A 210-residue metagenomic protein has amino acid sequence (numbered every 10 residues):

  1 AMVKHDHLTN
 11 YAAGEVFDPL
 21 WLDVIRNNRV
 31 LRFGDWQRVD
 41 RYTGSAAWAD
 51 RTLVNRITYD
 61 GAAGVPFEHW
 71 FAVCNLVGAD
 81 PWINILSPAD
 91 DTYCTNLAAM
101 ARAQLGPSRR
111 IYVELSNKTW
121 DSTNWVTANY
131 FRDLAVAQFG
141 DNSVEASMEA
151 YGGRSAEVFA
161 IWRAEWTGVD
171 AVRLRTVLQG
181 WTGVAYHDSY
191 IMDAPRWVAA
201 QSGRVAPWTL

Functional and structural regions predicted by a protein language model:
A1-N27: Extended acidic/polar, glycine-enriched regions that form or flank non-catalytic beta-rich accessory modules
F17-P19, I111, G140-L210: Noncatalytic carbohydrate-binding groove/subsite architecture in carbohydrate-active enzymes
L20-N28, V73-L76, A98-S108, V169 (+1 more regions): Acidic (Asp/Glu)-rich catalytic clusters
W36-D40, S87-D90, N117-S122, W181-A185: Solvent-exposed loop/turn segments at secondary-structure junctions within structured extracellular/periplasmic domains
D40-F67, T123-N142: Aromatic- and acidic-residue-enriched carbohydrate-binding clefts of CAZyme catalytic domains
T58-V77, A101-A103, Y151-W166, V198: Structured alpha-helical segments in the cores of large, soluble enzyme domains
Y59-G64, I85-T95, T182-D188: Acidic-and-aromatic substrate-binding clefts and catalytic sites of carbohydrate-active enzymes
C74, V113, K118: Conserved, mostly hydrophobic/aromatic
